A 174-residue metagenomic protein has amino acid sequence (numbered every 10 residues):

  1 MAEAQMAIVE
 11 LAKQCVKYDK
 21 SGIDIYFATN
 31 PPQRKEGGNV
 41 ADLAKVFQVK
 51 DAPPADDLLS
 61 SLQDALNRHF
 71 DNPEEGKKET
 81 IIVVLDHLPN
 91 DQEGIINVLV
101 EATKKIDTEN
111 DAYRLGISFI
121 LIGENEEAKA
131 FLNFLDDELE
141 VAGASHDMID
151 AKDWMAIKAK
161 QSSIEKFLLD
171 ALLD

Functional and structural regions predicted by a protein language model:
M1, L85-L88: MIDAS-like acidic motif and immediate structural context at the N-terminus of von Willebrand factor A/I domains
M1-G37, I81, G116-F119, E124: Von Willebrand factor
A2-V9, L59-Q63, Q92-K104: Well-ordered, non-membrane alpha-helical segments in soluble/globular domains
Q14-K17, A65-K77, I106-D111: Surface-exposed acidic, glycine-flexible loop patches that form ligand/cofactor-binding and adhesion interfaces
K20-D24, E36-G37, D56, E74-E75 (+4 more regions): Intrinsically disordered, low-complexity regions enriched in proline, serine, glycine and charged residues
Q33-K35, A41-K78, P89-I96, I117 (+1 more regions): Von Willebrand factor
K78-V84: Internal, hydrophobic beta-strand segments that form the core of beta-sheet-rich folds
A102-D174: Von Willebrand factor type A / integrin I
